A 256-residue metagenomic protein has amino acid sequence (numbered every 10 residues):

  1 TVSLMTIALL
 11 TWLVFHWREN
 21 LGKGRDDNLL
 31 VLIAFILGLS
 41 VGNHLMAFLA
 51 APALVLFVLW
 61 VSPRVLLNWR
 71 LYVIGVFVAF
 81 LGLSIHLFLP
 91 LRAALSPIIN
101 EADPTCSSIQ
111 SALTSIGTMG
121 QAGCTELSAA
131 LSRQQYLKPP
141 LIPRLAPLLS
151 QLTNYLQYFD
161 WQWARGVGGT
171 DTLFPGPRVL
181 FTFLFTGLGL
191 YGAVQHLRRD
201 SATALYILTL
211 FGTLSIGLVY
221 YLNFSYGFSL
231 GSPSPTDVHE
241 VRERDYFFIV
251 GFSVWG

Functional and structural regions predicted by a protein language model:
T1-L9, D26-N28, L39-L49, G251: Multi-pass, polyprenyl lipid-linked donor-dependent membrane glycosyltransferases
L4, F228-G256: Hydrophobic/aromatic-rich transmembrane helices and adjacent perimembrane loops
L10-L30, L37-L39, F57-R64: Membrane-interface transmembrane helices that cradle and orient dolichyl/undecaprenyl
R18-E19, A50-F80: Perimembrane helix-loop-helix junctions
R25-N28, R64-F77, A93, A202-A204: Membrane-interfacial entry segments at the cytosolic side of transmembrane helices
F35-L59, L83-I85: Transmembrane helices and adjacent periplasmic/lumenal helix-loop junctions of polyprenol-phosphate-dependent
A79-L152: Aromatic-rich transmembrane-lumenal/periplasmic boundary elements in polytopic membrane proteins
F181-A202: Hydrophobic, aromatic-rich transmembrane alpha-helices and their immediate juxtamembrane boundary segments
